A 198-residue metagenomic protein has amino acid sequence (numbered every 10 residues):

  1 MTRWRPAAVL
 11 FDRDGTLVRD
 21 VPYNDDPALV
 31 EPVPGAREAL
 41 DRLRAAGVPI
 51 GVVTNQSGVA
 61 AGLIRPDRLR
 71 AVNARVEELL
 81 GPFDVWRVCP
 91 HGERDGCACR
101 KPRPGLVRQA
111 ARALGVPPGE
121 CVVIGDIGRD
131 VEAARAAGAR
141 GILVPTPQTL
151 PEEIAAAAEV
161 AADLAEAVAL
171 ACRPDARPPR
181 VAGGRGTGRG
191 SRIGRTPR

Functional and structural regions predicted by a protein language model:
M1-G51: Active-site neighborhood of HAD-like aspartate-dependent phosphohydrolases
M1-R13, A169-R198: Non-catalytic pre-domain segments flanking phosphatase-related domains
V21, D26, G58-L63, G92-C97 (+1 more regions): A short acidic, helix-capping loop that chelates divalent metal ions and anchors anionic groups
A36, L40-N73, F83-D95, A134: Substrate-recognition element of Asp-dependent hydrolases with the DxDx(T/V) motif
V72-V88, E152-R173: Structural recognition of alpha->loop->beta junctions
A98-G128: Conserved Lys-Pro-Asp/Glu-containing loop-to-beta segment of HAD-superfamily phosphomonoesterases, centered on
V122-E159: Acidic, Mg2+-coordinating phosphoryl-transfer loop and its flanking beta/alpha structural elements, shared across
